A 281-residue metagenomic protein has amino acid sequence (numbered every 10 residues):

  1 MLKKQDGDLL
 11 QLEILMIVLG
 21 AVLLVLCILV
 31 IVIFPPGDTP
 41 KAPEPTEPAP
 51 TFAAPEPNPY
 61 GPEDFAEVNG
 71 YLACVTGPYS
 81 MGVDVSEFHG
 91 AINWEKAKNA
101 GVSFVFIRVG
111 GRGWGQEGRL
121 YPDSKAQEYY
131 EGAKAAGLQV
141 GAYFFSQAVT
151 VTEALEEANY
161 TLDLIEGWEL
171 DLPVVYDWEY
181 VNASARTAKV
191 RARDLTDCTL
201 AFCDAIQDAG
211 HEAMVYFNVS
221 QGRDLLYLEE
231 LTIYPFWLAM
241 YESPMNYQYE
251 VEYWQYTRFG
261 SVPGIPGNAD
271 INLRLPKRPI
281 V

Functional and structural regions predicted by a protein language model:
K3-L23, I31-V32: N-terminal Sec-pathway targeting helices
L29-A42: Hydrophobic single-pass membrane-insertion segments
T39-T51: Short, low-complexity, disordered segments immediately C-terminal to signal peptides in bacterial exported proteins
A49-E87, L231-V281: Functionally critical loop-and-helix segments that line ligand-binding/catalytic clefts of soluble enzyme domains
V75-A201, Q207-A209: Substrate-binding cleft of extracellular glycoside hydrolase catalytic domains
V140, E212-M214, F236: Hydrophobic anchor at the start of a short beta-strand that flanks the dinucleotide cofactor-binding loop
L162-Y176, Y180, L226-E250: Structural recognition of alpha->loop->beta junctions
I206-D224: Aromatic-lined carbohydrate-recognition surfaces of secreted/lumenal glycan-active proteins
